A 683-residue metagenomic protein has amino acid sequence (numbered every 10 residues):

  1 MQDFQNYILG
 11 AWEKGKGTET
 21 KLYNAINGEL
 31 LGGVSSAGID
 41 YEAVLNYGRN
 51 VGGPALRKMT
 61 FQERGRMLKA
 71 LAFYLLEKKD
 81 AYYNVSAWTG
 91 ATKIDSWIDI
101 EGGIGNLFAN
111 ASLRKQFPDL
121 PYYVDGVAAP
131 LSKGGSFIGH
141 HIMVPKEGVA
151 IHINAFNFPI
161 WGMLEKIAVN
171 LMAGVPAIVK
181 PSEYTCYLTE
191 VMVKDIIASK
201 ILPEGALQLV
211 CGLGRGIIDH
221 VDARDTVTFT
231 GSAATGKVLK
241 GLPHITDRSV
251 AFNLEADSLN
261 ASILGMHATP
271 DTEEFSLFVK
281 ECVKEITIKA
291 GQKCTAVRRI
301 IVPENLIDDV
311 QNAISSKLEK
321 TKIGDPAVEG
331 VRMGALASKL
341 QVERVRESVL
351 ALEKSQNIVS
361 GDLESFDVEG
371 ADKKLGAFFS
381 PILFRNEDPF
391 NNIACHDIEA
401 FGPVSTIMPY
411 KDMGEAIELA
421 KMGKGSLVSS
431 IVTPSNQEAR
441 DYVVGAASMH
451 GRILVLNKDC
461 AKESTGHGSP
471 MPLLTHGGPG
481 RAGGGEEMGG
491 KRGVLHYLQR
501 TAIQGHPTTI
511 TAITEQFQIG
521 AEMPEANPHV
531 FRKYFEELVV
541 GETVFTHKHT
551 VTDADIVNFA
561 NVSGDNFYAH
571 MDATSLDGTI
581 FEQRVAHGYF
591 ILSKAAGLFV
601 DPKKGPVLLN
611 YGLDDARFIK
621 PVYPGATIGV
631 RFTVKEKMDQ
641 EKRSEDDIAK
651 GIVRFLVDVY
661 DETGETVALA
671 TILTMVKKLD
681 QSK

Functional and structural regions predicted by a protein language model:
M1-G135, K320, A337, S448: N-terminal Rossmann-like NAD(P)+-binding subdomain of aldehyde/semialdehyde dehydrogenases
I26-G33, I201-E204, A223-R224, S316-K317 (+2 more regions): Conserved C-terminal structural/oligomerization subdomain of aldehyde/semialdehyde dehydrogenase
L30-A37, G52-R57, L131, I151-H152 (+7 more regions): Short, well-ordered beta-strand elements within core beta-sheets of diverse protein domains
P118-L277, Y410, E463, G485: Rossmann-like NAD(P) dinucleotide-binding subdomain of oxidoreductase/dehydrogenase enzymes
D195-K200, T226, T235-F390, G414 (+4 more regions): ALDH superfamily catalytic-core signature
A526-A586, K678: Catalytic strand-loop segment that frames the active site of acyl-thioester-processing enzymes
V530-V540, F618, V622-K683: HotDog/MaoC-like acyl-thioester-processing domains
D577-E636: Hydrophobic beta-strand-centered segment that forms part of the acyl-chain substrate-binding groove
